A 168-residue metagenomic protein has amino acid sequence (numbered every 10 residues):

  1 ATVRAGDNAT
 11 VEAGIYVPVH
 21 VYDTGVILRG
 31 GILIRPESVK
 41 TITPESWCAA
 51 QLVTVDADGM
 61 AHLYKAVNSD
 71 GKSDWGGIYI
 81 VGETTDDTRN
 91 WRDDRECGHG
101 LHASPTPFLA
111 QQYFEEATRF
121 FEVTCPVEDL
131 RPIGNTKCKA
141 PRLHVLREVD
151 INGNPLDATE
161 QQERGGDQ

Functional and structural regions predicted by a protein language model:
A1-Q168: Short, glycine-biased loop/turn motifs at secondary-structure junctions and in low-complexity Ser/Thr/Pro-rich termini
